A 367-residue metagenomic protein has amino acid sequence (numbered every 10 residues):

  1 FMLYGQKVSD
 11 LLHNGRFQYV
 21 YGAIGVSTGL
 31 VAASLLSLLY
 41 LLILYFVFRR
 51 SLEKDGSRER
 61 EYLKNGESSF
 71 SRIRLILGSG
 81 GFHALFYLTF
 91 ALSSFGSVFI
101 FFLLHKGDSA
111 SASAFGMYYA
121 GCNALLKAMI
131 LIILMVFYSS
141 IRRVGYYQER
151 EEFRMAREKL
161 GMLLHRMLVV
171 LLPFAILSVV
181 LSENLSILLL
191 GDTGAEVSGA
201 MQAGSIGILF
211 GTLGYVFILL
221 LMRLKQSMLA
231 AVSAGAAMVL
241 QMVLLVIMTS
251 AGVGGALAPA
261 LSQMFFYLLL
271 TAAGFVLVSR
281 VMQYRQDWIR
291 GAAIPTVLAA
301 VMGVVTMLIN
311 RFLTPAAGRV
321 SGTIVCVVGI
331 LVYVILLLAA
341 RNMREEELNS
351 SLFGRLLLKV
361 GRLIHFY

Functional and structural regions predicted by a protein language model:
F1-L38, L44, M228, A236-V276 (+3 more regions): Membrane-interface helix-loop junctions in multi-pass transport and translocation proteins
G5-S27, L39-F90, E151-R154, R280-I294: Interhelical loop/hinge segments that connect adjacent transmembrane helices in multipass membrane
V26-S37, L41-Y45, Y62-R142: Transmembrane helical elements of multi-pass membrane transporters/channels
A32, G81, L85, V169 (+7 more regions): Hydrophobic residues within alpha-helical transmembrane segments of multi-pass solute transporters/permease subunits
M117-L213, L220: Specific pore-lining/lateral-gate transmembrane helices of multi-pass inner-membrane transport and insertion machines
I206-A236: Membrane-interface junctions at transmembrane-helix termini in multi-pass inner-membrane proteins
F217-K225, F275-G291: Alpha-helical transmembrane segments
M307-Y367: Membrane-proximal transmembrane or re-entrant/amphipathic helices at the cytosolic face
